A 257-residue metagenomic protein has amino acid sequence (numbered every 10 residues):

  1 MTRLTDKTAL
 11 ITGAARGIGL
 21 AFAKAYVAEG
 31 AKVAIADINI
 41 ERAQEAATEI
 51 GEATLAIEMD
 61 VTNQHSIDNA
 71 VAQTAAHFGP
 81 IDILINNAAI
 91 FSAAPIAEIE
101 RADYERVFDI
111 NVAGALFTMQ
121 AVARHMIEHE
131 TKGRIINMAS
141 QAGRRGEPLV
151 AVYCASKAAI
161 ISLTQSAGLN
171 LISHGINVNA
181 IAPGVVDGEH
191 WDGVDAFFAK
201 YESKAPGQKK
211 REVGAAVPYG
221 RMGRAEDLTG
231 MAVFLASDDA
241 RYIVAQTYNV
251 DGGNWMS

Functional and structural regions predicted by a protein language model:
P95-I96, D103-F108, K209, V213: Substrate-binding pocket helix/loop in short-chain dehydrogenase/reductase
A97, R145-A151, S173-H174, G220 (+1 more regions): Active-site loop immediately N-terminal to the catalytic Tyr-X3-Lys motif of short-chain dehydrogenase/reductase
M119, S156, T164: Active-site helix of classical SDR
R124, L169-N170, R241: Alpha-helical segment proximal to the catalytic Tyr-Lys
S140: Residue(s) in the substrate-gating loop at a strand-loop-helix junction that position the organic substrate next
R145, V233, V244-S257: Short C-terminal tail/terminal secondary-structure segment of NAD(P)H-dependent dehydrogenase/reductase domains
I172, N177, I243-A245: Short, small/polar-rich loop/turn modules that mediate ligand/substrate recognition or access, typified
